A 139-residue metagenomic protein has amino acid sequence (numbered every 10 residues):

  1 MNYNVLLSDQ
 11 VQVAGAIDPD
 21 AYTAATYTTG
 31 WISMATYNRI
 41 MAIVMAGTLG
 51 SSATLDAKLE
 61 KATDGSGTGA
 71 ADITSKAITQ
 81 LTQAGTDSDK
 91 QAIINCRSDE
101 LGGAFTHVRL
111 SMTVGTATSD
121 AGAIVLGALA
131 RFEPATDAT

Functional and structural regions predicted by a protein language model:
M1-A35: Solvent-exposed, flexible loop/coil segments flanking beta-strands in beta-rich domains
M1-V13, T113-T139: C-terminal interaction-tip segments
A21-T28, D64, L81, A92: N-terminal low-complexity, charged segments
W31-S33, A77-T118, A123-A128: Beta-sandwich interaction modules
Y37, S52-T54, F105: Extracellular Ig-like/FN3 beta-sandwich strand-entry sites
N38-T48, L110-M112: A short beta-strand element within beta-rich, extracytoplasmic domains of secreted/secretory-pathway proteins
G47-T54, T116-D120: Extended, low-complexity, turn-rich repeat/linker tracts enriched in Gly/Pro/Ser/Thr and Asp/Glu that occur
S52-K90: Non-cytosolic beta-sandwich-type ligand-binding/adhesion modules
